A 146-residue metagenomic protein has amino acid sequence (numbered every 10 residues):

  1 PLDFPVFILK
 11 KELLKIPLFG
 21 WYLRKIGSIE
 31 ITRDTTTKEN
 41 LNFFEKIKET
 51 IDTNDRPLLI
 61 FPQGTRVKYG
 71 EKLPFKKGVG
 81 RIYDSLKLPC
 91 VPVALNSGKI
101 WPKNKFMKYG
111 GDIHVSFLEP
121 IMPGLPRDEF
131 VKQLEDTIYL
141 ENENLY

Functional and structural regions predicted by a protein language model:
P1-T36: Catalytic core of membrane glycerolipid acyltransferases/transacylases, capturing the structured, soluble-facing
L41-Y146: Non-catalytic C-terminal accessory region of glycerolipid acyltransferases and related lyso-lipid remodeling enzymes
